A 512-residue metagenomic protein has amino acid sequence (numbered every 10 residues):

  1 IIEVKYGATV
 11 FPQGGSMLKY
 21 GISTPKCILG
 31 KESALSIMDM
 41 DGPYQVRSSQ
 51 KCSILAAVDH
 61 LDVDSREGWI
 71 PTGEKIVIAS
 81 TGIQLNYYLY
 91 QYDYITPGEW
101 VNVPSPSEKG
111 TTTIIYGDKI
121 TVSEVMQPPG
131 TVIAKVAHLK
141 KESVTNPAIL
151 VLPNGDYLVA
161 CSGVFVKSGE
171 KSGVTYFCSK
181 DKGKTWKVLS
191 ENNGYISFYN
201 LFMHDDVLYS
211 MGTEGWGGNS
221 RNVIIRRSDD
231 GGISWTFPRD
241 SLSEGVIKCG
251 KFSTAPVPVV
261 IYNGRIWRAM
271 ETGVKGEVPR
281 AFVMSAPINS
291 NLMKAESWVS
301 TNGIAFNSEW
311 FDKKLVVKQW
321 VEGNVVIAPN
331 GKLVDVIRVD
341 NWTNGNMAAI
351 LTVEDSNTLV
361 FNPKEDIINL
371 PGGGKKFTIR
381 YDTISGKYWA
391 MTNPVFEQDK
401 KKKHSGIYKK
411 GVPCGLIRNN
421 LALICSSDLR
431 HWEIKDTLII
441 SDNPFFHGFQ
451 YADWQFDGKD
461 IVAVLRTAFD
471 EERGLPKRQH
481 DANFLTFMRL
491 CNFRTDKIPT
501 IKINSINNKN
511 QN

Functional and structural regions predicted by a protein language model:
I1-M38: Glycan-recognition and processing domains
S36-R47, G374: Short beta-strands within extracellular/lumenal beta-sheet-rich domains
Q50-L61: A short beta-strand element within beta-rich, extracytoplasmic domains of secreted/secretory-pathway proteins
L61-K75: Short, surface-exposed beta-strand/strand-loop-strand elements in extracellular ectodomains
T81-Y90: Aromatic sugar-binding surface patches on proteins that engage polysaccharides or sugar-phosphate polymers
Q91-P106: Noncatalytic modules at the cell exterior or secretory-pathway interfaces, chiefly beta-strand-rich lectin/adhesion
P106-E124: Exposed low-complexity, polar/acidic, P/S/T/G-rich flexible segments that act as propeptides, protease-susceptible
V122-N146, L150-S197, L201-A255, I261-K318 (+4 more regions): Beta-rich carbohydrate-recognition and catalytic domains
